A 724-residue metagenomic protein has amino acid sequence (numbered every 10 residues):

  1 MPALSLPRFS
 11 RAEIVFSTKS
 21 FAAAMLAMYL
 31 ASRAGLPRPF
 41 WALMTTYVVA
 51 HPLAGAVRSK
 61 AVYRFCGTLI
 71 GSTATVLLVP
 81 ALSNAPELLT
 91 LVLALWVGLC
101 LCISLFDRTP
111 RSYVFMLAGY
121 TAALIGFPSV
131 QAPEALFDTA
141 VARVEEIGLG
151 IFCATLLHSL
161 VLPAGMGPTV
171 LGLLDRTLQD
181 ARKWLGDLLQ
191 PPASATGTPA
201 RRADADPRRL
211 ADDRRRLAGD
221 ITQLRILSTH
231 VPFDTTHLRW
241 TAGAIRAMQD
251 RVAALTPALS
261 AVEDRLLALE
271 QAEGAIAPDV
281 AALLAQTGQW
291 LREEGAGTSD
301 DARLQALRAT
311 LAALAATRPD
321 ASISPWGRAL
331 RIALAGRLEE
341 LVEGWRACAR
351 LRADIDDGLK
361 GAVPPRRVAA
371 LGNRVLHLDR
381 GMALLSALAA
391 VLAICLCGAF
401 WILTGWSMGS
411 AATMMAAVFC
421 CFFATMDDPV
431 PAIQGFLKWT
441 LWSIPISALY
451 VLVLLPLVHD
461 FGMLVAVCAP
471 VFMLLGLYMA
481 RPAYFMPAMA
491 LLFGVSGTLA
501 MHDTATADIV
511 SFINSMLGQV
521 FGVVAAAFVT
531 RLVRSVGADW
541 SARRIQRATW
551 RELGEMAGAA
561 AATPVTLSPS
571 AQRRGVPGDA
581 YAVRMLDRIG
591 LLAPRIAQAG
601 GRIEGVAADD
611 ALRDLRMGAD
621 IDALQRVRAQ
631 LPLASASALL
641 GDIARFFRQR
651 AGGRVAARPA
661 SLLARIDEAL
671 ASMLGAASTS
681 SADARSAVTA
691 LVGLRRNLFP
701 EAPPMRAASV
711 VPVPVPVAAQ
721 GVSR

Functional and structural regions predicted by a protein language model:
M1-F233, W240, R350-A607, S709-R724: A transmembrane helix-and-boundary motif of multi-pass membrane transporters/channels
I70, L95, A390-V391, R613 (+2 more regions): Helix-boundary capping/turn motifs
T177-A181, L185-R202, I245-V368, L553 (+1 more regions): Soluble C-terminal extramembrane regulatory/interaction domains of multi-pass membrane proteins
A580-R628, A634-S637, I643-A644: Long, compositionally biased charged/polar accessory segments in the mid-to-C-terminal portions of proteins
